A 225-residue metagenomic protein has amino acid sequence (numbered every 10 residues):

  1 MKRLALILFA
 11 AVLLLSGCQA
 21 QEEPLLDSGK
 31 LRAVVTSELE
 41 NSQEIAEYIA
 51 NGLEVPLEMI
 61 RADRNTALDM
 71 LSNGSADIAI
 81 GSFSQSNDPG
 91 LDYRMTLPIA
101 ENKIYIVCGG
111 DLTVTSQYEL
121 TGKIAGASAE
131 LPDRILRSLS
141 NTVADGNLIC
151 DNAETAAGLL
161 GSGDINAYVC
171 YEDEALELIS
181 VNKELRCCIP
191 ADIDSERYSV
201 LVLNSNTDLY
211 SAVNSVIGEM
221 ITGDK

Functional and structural regions predicted by a protein language model:
M1-E58, I221-K225: N-terminal hydrophobic or amphipathic helices and topogenic motifs
Q19, Q43-G52, G110-P132, D194-K225: Extended ligand-binding regions for polar small-molecule ligands
A20, P56-M59, L131-N152, K183-D192 (+1 more regions): Ligand-binding clefts/hinges and TM-proximal coupling segments of bilobed small-molecule sensing domains
L31-T36, K123-A127, Y168, L201: Short, well-ordered beta-strand segments
R32, Y105-V107, L148, S199-L201: Residues embedded in well-ordered beta-strands
E47, N51, P56-E119, E130 (+2 more regions): Acidic, polar ligand-binding/catalytic clefts
E58-D69, N147-S162: Short helix-initiation/N-cap motifs at beta->coil->alpha
D77, N166-A167: Conserved acidic residues
